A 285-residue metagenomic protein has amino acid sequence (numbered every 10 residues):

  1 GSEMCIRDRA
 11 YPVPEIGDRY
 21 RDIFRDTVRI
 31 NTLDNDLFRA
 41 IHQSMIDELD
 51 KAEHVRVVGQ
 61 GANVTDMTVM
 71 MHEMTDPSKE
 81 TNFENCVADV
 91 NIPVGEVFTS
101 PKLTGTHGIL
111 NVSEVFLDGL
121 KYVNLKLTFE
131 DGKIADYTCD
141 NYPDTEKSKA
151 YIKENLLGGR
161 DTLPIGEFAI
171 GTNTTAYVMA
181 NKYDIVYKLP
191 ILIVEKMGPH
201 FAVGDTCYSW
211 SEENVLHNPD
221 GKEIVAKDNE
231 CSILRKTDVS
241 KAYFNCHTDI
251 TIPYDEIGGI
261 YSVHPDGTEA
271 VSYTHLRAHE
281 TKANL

Functional and structural regions predicted by a protein language model:
G1-R9, T274-T281: Conserved small/polar residues in nucleotide/adenosyl-binding loops
S2-G105: Active-site bordering "gate/hinge" segments that shape substrate access to catalytic or cofactor-binding pockets
G61-N63, F129-K133, D266: Short acidic-glycine loop/turn motifs at beta-strand connectors
V90-K102, F116, T128, Y254 (+1 more regions): Acidic, glycine-enriched catalytic cores built around paired aspartates
S100-G158: Long, well-ordered mid-to-C-terminal structural blocks that present hydrophobic/aromatic surfaces
G105-H107, Y122-N124, D131-I134, L163-E167 (+3 more regions): Active-site lining segments that contact anionic ligands and/or coordinate catalytic metals
D136-E212: Dual-mode signal for accessory low-complexity, basic/Gly-rich regions
D220-R277: Extended hydrophobic packing segments that form well-structured cores
